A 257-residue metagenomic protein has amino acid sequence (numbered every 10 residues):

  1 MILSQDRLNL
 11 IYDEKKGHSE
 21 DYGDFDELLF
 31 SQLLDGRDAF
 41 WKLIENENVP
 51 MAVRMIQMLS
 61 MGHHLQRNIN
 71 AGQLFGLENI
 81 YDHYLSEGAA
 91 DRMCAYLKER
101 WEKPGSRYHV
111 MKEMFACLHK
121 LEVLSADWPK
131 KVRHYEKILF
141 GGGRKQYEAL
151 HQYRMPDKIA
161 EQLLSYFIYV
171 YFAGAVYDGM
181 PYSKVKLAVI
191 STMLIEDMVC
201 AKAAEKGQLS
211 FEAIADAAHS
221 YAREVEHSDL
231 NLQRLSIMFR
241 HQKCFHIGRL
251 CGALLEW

Functional and structural regions predicted by a protein language model:
M1-G72: Domain-exit/linker segments immediately C-terminal to small folded modules
I44-W257: Hydrophobic, aromatic-lined core segments that form the binding pocket/scaffold for planar heteroaromatic ligands
